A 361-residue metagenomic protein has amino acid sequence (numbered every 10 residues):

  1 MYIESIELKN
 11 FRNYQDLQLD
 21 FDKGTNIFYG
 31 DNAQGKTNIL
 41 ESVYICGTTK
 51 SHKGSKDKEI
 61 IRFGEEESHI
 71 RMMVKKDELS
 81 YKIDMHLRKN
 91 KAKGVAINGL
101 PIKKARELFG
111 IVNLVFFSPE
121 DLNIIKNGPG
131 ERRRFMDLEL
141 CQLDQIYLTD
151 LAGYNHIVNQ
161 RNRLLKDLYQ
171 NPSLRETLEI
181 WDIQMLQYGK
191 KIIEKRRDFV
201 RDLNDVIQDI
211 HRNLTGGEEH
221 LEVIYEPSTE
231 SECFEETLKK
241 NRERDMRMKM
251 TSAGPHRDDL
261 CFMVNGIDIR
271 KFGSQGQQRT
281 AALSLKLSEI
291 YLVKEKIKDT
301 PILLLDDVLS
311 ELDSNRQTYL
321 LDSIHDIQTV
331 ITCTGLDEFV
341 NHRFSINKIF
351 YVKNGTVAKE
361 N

Functional and structural regions predicted by a protein language model:
M1-D31, Y169-I302, E311, N315 (+4 more regions): Conserved NTPase motor "head" modules and their coupling/switch loops across ABC/AAA+ ATPases, GTPases, and GHKL ATPases
G35-K36: Conserved lysine of the Walker
Y44: Helix-to-loop junction immediately C-terminal to a conserved catalytic motif
G47-I125, P129-E131, L140-L143, Y147 (+2 more regions): Nucleotide-state sensing region of NTPase/ATPase domains
M72, Q328-G335: Structural recognition of the conserved hydrophobic beta-strand(s) that form the central parallel beta-sheet of P-loop
R106-L114, S118-I183, K359-E360: A conserved P-loop NTPase coupling/switch region
D306-V308: Walker B catalytic acidic pair
